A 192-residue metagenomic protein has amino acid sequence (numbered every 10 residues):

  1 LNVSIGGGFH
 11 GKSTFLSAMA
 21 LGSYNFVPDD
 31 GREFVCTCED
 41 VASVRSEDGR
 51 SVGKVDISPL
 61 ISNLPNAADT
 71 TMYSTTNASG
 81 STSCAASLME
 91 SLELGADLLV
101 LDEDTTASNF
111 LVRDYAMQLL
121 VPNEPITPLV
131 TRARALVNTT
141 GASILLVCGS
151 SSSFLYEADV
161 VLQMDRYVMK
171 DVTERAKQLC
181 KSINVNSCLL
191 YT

Functional and structural regions predicted by a protein language model:
L1-A20: Glycine-rich phosphate-binding P-loop
V3, L21-D29, E90, A135: Conserved helix-loop functional segments at active or binding sites
N25-K54: Short beta-strand-centered segment that lines the nucleotide-binding/catalytic pocket of NTP-utilizing
R50, I57-S81, V112-I126: Flexible beta-alpha connector loops of hexameric P-loop NTPases
S79-S91: Conserved alpha-helical scaffold flanking the Walker A/P-loop in AAA+ ATPase domains
S91-A133, V137-T140, V147-R175: Conserved P-loop NTPase nucleotide-binding/switch module
S152-S153, C180-C188: Long C-terminal interaction/binding lobes of large macromolecular proteins
Y191-T192: Conserved small/polar residues in nucleotide/adenosyl-binding loops
